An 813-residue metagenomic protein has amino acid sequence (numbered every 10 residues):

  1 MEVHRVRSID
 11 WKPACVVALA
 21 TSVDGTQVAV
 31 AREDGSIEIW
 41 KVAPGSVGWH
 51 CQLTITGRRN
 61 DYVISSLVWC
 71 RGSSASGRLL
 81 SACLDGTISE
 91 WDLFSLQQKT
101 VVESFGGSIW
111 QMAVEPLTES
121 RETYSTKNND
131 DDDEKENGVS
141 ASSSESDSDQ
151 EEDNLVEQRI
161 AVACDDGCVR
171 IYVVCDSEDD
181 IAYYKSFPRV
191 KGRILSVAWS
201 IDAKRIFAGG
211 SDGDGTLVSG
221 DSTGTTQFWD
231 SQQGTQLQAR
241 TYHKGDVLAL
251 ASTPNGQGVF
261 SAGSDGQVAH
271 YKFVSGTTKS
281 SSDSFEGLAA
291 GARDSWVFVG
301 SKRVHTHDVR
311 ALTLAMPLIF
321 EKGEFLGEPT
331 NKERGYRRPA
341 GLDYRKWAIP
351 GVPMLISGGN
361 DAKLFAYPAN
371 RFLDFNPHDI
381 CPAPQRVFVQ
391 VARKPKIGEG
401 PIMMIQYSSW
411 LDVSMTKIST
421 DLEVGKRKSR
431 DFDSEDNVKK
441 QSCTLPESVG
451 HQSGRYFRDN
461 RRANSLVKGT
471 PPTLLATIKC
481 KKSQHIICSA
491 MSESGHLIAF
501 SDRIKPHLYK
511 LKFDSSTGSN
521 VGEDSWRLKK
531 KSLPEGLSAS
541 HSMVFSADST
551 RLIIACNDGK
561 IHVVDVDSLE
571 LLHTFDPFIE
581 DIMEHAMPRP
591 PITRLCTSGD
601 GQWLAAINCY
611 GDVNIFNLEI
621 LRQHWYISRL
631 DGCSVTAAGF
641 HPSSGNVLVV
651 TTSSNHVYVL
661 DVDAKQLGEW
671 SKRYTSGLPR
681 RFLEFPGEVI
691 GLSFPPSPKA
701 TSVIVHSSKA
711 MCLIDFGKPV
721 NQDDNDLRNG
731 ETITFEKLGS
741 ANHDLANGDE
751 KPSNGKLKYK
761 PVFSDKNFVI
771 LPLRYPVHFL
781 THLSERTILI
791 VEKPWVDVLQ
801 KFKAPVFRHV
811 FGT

Functional and structural regions predicted by a protein language model:
M1-G57: N-terminal alpha-helical scaffolding segments that mark the starts of alpha-solenoid/helical-repeat architectures
M1-H4, I39-L53, E90-S108, L117-S140 (+14 more regions): Per-blade loop-tip surfaces of WD-repeat and WD-like beta-propellers in eukaryotic adaptors/scaffolds
W11-A20, R59-R71, G107-E152, K191-W199 (+11 more regions): Canonical WD40 repeat/beta-propeller blade segments in eukaryotic WD-repeat proteins
D24-T26, S76-G77, E157-Q158, D202-K204 (+9 more regions): Short coil/turn segments that connect the beta-strands within blades of beta-propeller domains
A31-D34, A82-D85, A163-D166, G209-D212 (+9 more regions): Conserved strand-to-loop turn within each blade of WD40 beta-propeller repeats
T54-G57, F285-H305, L318, K426-S448 (+5 more regions): Surface-exposed loop and turn segments in beta-propeller and other repeat-based domains that flank or scaffold
E399-Q406, Q441, P446-E447, H496-F500 (+5 more regions): Short beta-strand elements that form the blades of beta-propeller/WD-repeat-like and other beta-sheet-rich scaffold
I478, H624-Y626, L667-T813: C-terminal scaffolding/assembly regions of large eukaryotic complex subunits
